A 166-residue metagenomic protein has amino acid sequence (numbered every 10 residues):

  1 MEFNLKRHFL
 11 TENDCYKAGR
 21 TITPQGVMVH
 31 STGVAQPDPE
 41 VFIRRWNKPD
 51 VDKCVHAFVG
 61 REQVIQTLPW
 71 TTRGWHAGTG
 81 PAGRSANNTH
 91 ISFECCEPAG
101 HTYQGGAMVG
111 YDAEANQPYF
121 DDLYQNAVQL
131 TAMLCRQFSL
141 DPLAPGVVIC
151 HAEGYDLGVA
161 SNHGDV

Functional and structural regions predicted by a protein language model:
M1-F9, K17-T21, P98-V166: Basic/polar, cationic surfaces and motifs that engage anionic cell-wall and phosphate/carboxylate ligands
M1-N87: N-terminal catalytic cores of peptidoglycan-degrading enzymes
Q25, P69-T89, A113-Q125, F138 (+1 more regions): A broad "ordered helical/assembly scaffold" signature
G26, H90-S92, V147-I149: Structural preference for beta-strand elements that scaffold enzyme active sites
G33, R61, C95-A99, A152: Short, small-residue-rich loop/turn micro-motifs
R84-G105: Short coil-to-beta-strand
